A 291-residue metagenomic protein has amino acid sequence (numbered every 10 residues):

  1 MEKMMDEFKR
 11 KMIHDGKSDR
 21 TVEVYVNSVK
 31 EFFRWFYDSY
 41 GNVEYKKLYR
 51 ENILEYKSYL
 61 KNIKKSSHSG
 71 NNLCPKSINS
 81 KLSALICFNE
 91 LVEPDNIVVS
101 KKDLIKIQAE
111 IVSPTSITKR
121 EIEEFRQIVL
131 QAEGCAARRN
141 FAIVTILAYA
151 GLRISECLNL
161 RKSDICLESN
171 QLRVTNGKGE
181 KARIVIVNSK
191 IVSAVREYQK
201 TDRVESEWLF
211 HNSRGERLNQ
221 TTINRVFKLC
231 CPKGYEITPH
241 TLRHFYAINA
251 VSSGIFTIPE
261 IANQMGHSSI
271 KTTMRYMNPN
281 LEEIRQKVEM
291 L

Functional and structural regions predicted by a protein language model:
M5-S113, Q131-A132: N-terminal core-binding DNA-recognition domain of tyrosine recombinases/integrases
L85, I143-V144, G151, S155-L160 (+1 more regions): Alpha-helix N-cap/helix-start motif at helix boundaries, enriched for small hydrophobics
A109-F125, G179-S189, R203-S206, Q220: DNA breakage-rejoining catalytic core of tyrosine-based enzymes
S116, N176, M265-M290: Catalytic-site neighborhood detector that most strongly recognizes the C-terminal catalytic loop/helix of tyrosine
E124-I154: Basic, Lys/Arg- and aromatic-enriched nucleic-acid-binding interface segment
Q131-G134, V185, V204, N224-N263: Short, basic (Lys/Arg/His-rich) helix/loop patches that form interaction surfaces in the mid-to-C-terminal regions
A150, N159-A194: Conserved tyrosine-mediated DNA breakage-rejoining catalytic core shared by Y-recombinases
N188-Y235: Active-site/catalytic core of tyrosine-dependent DNA strand-transfer enzymes
